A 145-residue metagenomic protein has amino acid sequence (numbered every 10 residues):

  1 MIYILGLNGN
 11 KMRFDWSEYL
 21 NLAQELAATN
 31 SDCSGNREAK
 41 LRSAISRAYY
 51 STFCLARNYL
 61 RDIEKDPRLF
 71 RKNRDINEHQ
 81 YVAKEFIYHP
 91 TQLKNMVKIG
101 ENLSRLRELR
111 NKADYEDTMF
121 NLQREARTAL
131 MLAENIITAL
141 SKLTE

Functional and structural regions predicted by a protein language model:
M1-E145: Terminal alpha-helical segments
